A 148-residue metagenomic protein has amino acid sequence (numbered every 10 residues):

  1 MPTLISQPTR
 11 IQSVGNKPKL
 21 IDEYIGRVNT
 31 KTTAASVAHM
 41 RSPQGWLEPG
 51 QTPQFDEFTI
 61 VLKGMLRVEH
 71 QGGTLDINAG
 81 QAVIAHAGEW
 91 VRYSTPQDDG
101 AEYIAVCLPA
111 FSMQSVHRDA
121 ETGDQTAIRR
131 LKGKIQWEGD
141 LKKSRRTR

Functional and structural regions predicted by a protein language model:
M1-A34, V116-R148: A short, N-terminal "cap"/entry segment at the start of jelly-roll beta-barrel domains of the cupin/DSBH fold
I21-I25, V37-P53: Conserved short histidine dyad/triad with adjacent acidic residue
T30-T33, S42-W46, K63-L66, T74 (+2 more regions): Short, charged/polar surface micro-motifs in flexible loops or helix N-caps
V37-M40, I84, D98-V116: A short hydrophobic beta-strand segment most commonly corresponding to one strand of the jelly-roll/cupin
P43, P53-Q54, V61, H86 (+1 more regions): A short, compositionally biased micro-patch
E48-G50, V68-E69, A85, V91-D98 (+1 more regions): Short beta-strand His + acidic residue motifs that chelate non-heme Fe in jelly-roll/DSBH and cupin folds
F55-L66, Q71: Glycine- and acidic-residue-biased ligand/ion/polar-headgroup-sensing regions
G72-G88: Short acidic-glycine-tyrosine-enriched beta hairpin
